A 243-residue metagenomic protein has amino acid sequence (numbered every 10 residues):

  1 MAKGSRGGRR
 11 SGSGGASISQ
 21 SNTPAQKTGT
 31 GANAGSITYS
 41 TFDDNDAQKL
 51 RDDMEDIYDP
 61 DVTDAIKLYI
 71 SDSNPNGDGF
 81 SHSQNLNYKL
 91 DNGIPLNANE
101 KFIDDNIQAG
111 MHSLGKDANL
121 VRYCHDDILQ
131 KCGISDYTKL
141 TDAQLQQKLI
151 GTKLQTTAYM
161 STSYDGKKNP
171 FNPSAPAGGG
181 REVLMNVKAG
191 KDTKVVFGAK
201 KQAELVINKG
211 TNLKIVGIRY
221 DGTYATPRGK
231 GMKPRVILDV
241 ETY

Functional and structural regions predicted by a protein language model:
A2-G14: Polycationic, low-complexity disordered segments in secreted or periplasmic proteins
G12-Y243: Mono-ADP-ribosyltransferase
